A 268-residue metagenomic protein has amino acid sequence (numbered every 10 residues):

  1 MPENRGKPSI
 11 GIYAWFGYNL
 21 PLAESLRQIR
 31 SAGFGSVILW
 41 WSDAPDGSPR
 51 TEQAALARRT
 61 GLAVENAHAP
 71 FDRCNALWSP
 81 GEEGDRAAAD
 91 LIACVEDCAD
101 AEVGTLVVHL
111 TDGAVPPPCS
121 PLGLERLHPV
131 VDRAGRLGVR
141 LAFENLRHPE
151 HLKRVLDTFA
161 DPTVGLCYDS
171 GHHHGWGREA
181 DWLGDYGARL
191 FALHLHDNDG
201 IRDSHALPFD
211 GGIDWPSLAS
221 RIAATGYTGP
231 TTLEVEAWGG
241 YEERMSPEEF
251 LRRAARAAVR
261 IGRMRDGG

Functional and structural regions predicted by a protein language model:
M1-A93, A99, D161, R252-G268: N-terminal pre-domain/capping segments
M1-S9, N19-R30, R58, P149-V164 (+2 more regions): Histidine-acidic metal/acid-base catalytic patches
P8-A14, V37-L39, V64-A69, L106-V108 (+4 more regions): Hydrophobic faces of well-ordered beta-strands that scaffold small-molecule active sites in alpha/beta enzyme cores
Y13-G17, W40-A44, A69-D72, T111-G113 (+4 more regions): Active-site beta-loop-alpha junctions enriched in small/polar residues
G33, E102, G226: Conserved functional loop/turn residues at catalytic and ligand-binding sites
P49-E52, E83-L91, S120-H128, E179-L183 (+2 more regions): Charged helix-capping and loop-helix junction motifs
L56-F71, L124-R136, W215-L218: Alpha-helix-loop-beta-strand connector modules within alpha/beta enzyme cores
R59, W78-L166, G175, A257 (+1 more regions): Active-site acidic/histidine proton-transfer and metal-coordination neighborhood in alpha/beta enzyme cores
